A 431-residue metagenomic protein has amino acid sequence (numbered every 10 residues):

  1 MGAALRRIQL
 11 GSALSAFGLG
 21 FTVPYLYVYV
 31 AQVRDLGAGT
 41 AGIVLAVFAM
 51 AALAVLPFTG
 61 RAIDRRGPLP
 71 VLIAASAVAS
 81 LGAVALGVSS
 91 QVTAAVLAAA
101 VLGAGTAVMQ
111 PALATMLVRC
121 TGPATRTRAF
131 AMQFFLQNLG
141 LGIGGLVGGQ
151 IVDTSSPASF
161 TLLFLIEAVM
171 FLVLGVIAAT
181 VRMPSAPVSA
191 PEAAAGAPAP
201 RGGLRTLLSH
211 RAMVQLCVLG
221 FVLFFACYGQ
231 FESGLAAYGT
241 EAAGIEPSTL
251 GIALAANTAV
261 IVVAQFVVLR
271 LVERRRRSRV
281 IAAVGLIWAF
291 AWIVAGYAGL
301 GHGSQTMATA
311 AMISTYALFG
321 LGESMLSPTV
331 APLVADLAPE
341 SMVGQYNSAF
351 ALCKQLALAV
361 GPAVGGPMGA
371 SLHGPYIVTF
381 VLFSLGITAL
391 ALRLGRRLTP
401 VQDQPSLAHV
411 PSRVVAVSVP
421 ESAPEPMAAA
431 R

Functional and structural regions predicted by a protein language model:
M1-A49, V214-L254: Helix-loop boundary and gating motifs at the non-cytosolic
M1-L5, R182-V222, H409-P426: Juxtamembrane intracellular "pre-TM" segments in multi-pass secondary transporters
D35, G67, V88-T93, A298-G299: Helix-breaking motifs and short loop linkers at transmembrane-helix boundaries and internal kinks in secondary membrane
A54-S90: Conserved MFS/SLC helix-loop-helix module at the cytosolic interface between two early adjacent transmembrane helices
V55-G67, V152, V263-S278, G369: Helix-to-loop junctions at the C-terminal end of transmembrane segments in multipass secondary transporters
P70-A85, R279-A295: Structural signature of the two symmetry-related core transmembrane helices
A98-Q137: Cytoplasmic helix-loop-helix junction between adjacent transmembrane helices in 12-TM secondary transporters
G149, V169-P191, L390-G395: C-terminal membrane-cytosol helix-exit motif in multi-pass small-molecule transporters
